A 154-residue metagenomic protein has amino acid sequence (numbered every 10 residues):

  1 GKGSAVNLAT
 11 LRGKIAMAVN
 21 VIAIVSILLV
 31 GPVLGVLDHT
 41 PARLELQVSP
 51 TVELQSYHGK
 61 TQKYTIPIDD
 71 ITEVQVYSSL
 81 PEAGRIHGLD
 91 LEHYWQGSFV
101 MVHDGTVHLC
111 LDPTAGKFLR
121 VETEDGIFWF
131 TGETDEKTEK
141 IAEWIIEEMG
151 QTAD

Functional and structural regions predicted by a protein language model:
G1-L8: Membrane-proximal soluble regions of multi-pass membrane proteins
L8-R43: Alpha-helical transmembrane spans
L11, D69-E73, G132-T138: A short, sequence-level motif marking secondary-structure junctions
R43-T61: Short extracytoplasmic/periplasmic juxtamembrane "stem" segments immediately C-terminal to an N-terminal membrane anchor
V52-S56, E73, F130: Short hydrophobic/aromatic-rich beta-strand segments that constitute the beta-sheet cores of beta-sandwich/beta-barrel
Y57-P67, T72-D125: Non-transmembrane, membrane-adjacent beta-strand/coil modules in membrane-associated proteins and peripheral
T106-G150: A membrane-cytosol interface segment of integral membrane proteins
T152-D154: Short, solvent-exposed mixed-charge patches
